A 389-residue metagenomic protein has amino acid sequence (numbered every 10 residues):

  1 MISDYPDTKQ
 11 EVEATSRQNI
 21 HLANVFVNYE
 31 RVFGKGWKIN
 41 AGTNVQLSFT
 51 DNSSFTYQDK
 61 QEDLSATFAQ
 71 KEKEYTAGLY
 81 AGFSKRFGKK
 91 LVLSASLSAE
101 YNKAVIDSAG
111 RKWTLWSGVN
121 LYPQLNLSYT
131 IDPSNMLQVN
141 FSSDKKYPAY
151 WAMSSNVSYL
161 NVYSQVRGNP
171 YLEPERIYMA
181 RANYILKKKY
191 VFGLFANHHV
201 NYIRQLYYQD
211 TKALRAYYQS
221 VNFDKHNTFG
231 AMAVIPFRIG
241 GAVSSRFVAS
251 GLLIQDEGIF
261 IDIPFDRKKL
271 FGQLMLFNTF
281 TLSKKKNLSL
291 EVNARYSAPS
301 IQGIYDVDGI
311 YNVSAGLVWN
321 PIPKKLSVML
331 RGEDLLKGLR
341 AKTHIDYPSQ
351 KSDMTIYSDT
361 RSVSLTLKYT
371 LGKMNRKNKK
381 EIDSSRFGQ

Functional and structural regions predicted by a protein language model:
M1-P6, D51-K60, V105-T114, Y150-S158 (+7 more regions): Outer-membrane beta-barrel translocator domains and adjoining extracellular loop/strand segments of Gram-negative
M1-S108, T130-S134, Q138, Y190-L194 (+2 more regions): Face-selective signature of the C-terminal outer-membrane beta-barrel domain
T15-H21, S65-Y75, K112-V119, L160 (+5 more regions): Replace "Gram-negative outer membrane beta-barrel proteins" with "bacterial and organellar outer membrane beta-barrel
V45-D51, A99-V105, W113, F141-Y147 (+9 more regions): Transmembrane beta-strands of outer-membrane beta-barrel pores
E72, K145-L194, H198, A216-F229 (+2 more regions): Outer-membrane beta-barrel signature, preferentially recognizing the C-terminal barrel domain of Gram-negative
D224-S297: Gram-negative outer-membrane beta-barrel transporters
L274-N320, L326, R331-K337, H344-I345: C-terminal beta-barrel architecture of Gram-negative outer-membrane proteins
P321-Q389: C-terminal beta-signal and adjacent terminal beta-strands/loops of Gram-negative outer-membrane beta-barrel proteins
